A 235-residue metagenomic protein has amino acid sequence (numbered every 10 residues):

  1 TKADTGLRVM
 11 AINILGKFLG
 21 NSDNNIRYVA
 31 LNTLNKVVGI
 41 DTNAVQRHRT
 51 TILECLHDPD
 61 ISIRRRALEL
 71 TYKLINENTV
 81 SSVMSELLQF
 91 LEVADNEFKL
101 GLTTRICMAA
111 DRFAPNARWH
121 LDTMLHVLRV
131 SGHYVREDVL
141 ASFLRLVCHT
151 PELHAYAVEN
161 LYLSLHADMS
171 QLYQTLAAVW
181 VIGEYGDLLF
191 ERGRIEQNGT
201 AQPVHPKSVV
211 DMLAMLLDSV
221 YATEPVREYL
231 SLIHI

Functional and structural regions predicted by a protein language model:
T1, G16, L34-K36, L53 (+7 more regions): Structural signature of alpha-helical solenoid repeat scaffolds
K2-G6, G39-N43, R47, N76-N78 (+3 more regions): Alpha-solenoid helical repeat scaffolds
G6-L19, N43-L56, S62, T79-A94 (+3 more regions): HEAT/HEAT-like alpha-solenoid repeats
S22-D23, P59-D60, A94-D95, S131-G132 (+2 more regions): Short inter-helical turns and helix N-cap capping residues of alpha-solenoid HEAT/ARM repeat scaffolds
A94, T103-Q174, E184-L188: Long hydrophobic segments that form regular secondary structure
I233-I235: Conserved small/polar residues in nucleotide/adenosyl-binding loops
